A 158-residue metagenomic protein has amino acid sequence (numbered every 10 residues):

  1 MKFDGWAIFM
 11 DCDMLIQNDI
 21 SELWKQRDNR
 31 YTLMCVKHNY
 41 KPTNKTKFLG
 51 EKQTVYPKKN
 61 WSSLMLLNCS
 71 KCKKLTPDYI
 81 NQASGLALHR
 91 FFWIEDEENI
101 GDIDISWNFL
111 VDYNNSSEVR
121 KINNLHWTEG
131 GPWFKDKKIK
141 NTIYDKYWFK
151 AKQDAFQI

Functional and structural regions predicted by a protein language model:
M1-K41: GT-A fold catalytic core of metal-dependent nucleotide-sugar glycosyltransferases, centered on the diacidic
K2, P57-K59, S117-V119: A generic fold-level signal
G5, C12, S62-S63, N123: Residue-level detector of short, conserved catalytic/binding motifs and their immediate flanks
K25-R90: Conserved catalytic core of nucleotide-sugar-dependent glycosyltransferases
L64-I158: A glycosyltransferase accessory/donor-loop signature
